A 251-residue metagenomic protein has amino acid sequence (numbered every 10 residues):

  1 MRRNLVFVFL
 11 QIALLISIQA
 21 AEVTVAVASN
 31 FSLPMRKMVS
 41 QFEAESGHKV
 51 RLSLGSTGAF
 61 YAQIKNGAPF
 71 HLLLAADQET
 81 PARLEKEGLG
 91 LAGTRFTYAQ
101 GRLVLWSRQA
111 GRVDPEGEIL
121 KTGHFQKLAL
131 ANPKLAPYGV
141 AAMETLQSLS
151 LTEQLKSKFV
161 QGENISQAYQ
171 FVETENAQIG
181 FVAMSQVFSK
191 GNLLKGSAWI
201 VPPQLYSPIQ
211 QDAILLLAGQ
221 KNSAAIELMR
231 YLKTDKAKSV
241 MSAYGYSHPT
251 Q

Functional and structural regions predicted by a protein language model:
N4-S17: Bacterial N-terminal signal peptides
A20-G47, R51-L54, G58, A62-A68 (+4 more regions): Exported/periplasmic ABC-transporter solute-binding proteins
G93: Active-site phosphate-binding/coordination module
